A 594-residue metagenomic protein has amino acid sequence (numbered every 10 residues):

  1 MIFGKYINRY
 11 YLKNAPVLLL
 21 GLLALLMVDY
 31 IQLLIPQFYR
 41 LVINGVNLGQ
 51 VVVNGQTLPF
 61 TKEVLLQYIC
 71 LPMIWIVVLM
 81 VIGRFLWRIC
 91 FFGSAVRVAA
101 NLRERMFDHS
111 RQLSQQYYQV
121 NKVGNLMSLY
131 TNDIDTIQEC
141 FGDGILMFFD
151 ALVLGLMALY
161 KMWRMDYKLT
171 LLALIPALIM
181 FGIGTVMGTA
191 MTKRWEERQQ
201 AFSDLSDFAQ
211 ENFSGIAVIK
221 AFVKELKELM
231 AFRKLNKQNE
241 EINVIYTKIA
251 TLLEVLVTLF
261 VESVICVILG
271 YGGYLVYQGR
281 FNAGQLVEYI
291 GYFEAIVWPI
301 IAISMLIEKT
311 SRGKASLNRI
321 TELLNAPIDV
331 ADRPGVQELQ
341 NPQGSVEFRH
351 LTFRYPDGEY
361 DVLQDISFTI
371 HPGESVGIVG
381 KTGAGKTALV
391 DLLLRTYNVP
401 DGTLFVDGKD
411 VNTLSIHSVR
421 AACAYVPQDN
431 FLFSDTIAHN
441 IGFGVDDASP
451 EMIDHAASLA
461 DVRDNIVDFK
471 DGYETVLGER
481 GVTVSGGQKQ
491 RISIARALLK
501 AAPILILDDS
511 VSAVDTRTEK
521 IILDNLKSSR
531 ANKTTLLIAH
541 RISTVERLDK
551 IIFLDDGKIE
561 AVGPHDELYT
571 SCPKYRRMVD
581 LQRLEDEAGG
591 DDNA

Functional and structural regions predicted by a protein language model:
M1-I35, N47-P72, L86-F91, A95 (+10 more regions): Membrane-integrated ABC transporters
I2, F91, R111-G155: Juxtamembrane loop-to-helix connectors within ABC transporter transmembrane domains
L12-K13, Q115-Q116, N132-F141, I145 (+7 more regions): An intracellular "coupling" helix at the cytosolic face of ABC transporter transmembrane type-1 domains
K13, V17-D29, I76, D143-E197 (+1 more regions): Transmembrane helices of ABC transporter permease
P16-L41, I69, M73, R88-F92 (+5 more regions): Alpha-helical segments in transporter systems
M106, S110, I219, I320 (+1 more regions): Helix-loop junctions and hydrophobic alpha-helical segments within the transmembrane domains of large membrane
K161-I175, I245, I249-N318, L323-L324: Helix-loop-helix
D332, L339-A594: ABC-type nucleotide-binding domain
